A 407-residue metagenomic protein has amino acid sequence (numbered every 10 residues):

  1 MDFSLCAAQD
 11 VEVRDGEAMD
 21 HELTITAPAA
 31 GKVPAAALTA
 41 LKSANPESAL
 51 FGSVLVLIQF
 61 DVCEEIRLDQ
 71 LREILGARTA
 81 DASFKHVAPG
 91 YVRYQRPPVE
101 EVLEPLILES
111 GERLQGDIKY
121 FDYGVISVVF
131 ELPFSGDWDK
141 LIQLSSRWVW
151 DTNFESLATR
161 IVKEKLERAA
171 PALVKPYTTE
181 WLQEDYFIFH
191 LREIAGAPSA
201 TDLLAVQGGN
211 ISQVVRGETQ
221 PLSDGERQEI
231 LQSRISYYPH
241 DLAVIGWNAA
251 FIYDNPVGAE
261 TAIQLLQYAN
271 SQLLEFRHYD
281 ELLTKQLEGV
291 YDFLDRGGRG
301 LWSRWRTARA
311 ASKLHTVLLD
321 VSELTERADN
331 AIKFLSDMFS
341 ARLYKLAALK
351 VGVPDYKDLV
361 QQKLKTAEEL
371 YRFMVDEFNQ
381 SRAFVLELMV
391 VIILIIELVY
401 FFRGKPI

Functional and structural regions predicted by a protein language model:
F3-C6, V13-D241: Short Lys/Arg-enriched alpha/beta "domain-start" segment
T39, A44, E101, L108 (+8 more regions): N-proximal short alpha-helices
D69-Y94, A259-H278, I396-R403: Short secondary-structure boundary segments
F84, E155-T159, L273, Y279-L282 (+1 more regions): Short, surface-exposed, polar/charged, turn-prone segments marking secondary-structure boundaries
G209-R306: Extended, charged amphipathic alpha-helical segments
H278-E397, F401-G404: Membrane-associated alpha-helical segments
